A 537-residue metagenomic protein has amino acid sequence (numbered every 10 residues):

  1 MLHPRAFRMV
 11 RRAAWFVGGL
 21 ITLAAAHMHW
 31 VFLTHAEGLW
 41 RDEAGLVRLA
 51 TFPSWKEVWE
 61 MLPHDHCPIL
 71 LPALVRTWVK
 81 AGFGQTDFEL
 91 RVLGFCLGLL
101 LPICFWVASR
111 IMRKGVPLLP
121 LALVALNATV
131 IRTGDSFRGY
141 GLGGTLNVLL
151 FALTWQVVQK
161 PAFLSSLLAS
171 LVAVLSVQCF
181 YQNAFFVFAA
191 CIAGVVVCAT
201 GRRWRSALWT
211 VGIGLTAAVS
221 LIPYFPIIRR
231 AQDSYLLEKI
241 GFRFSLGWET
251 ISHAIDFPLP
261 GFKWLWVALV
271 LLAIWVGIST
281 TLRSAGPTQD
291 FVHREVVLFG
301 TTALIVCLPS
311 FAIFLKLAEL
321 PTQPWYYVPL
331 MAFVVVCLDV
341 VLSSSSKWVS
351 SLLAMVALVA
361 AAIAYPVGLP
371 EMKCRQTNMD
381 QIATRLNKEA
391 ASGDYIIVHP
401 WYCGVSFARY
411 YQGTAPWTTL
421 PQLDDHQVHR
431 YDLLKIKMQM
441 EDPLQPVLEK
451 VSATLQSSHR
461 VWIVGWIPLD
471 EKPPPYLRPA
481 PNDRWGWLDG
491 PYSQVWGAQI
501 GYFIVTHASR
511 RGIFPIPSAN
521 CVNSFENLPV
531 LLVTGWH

Functional and structural regions predicted by a protein language model:
F7-H537: Membrane-proximal helix-loop-helix interfaces that form the catalytic/acceptor-binding platform of multi-pass membrane
